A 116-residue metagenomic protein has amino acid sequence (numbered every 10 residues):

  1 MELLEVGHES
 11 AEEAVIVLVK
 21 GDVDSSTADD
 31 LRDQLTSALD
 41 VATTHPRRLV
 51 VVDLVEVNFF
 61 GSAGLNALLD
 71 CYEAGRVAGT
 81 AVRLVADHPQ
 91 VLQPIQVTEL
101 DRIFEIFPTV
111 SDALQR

Functional and structural regions predicted by a protein language model:
M1-E2, R116: Actinobacteria-biased recognition of intrinsically disordered, low-complexity terminal regions
E2-T36, E56: STAS-typified acidic loop motif
G7, V85, F107: General small-molecule cofactor/ligand-binding pocket signal
A11, P89, S111: Residues that form or immediately flank small-molecule/cofactor binding pockets and catalytic motifs
L18, E99, T109: Residue-level signal for pocket-adjacent positions within structured domains
S25-F104: Amphipathic alpha-helical interaction surfaces in cytosolic regulatory modules
A38, A113-R116: C-terminal alpha-helix
F104-T109, A113: Short acidic-hydrophobic, aromatic-tinged amphipathic segments that line or gate anion-handling sites
